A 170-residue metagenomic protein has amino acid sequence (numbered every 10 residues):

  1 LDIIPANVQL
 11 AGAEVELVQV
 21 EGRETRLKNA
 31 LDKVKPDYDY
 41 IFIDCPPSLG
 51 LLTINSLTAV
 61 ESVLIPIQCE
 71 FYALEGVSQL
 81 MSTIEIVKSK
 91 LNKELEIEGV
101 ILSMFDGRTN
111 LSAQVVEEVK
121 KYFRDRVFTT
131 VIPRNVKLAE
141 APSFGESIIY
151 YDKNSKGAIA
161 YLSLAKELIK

Functional and structural regions predicted by a protein language model:
L1-P36, L91, A141-F144: P-loop/Walker-type NTP enzyme "switch/lid" segment
I3, V127-V131, I148: Conserved beta-strand scaffold positions in the cores of enzyme catalytic domains, especially in NTP/NDP-utilizing
A6, R134, K153: Active-site donor-binding loop signature of nucleotide-sugar glycosyltransferases
V20-R23, A73-G76, G157: Short, conserved glycine- and acidic-residue-centered signature motifs in active-site or ligand-binding loops
R26, Q79, A160: Charged catalytic carboxylate motif
D32-V136: Conserved catalytic-core segment of NTP-binding enzymes
P142-A160: C-terminal boundary of histidine-terminating zinc-finger modules
S163-K170: C-terminal alpha-helix
